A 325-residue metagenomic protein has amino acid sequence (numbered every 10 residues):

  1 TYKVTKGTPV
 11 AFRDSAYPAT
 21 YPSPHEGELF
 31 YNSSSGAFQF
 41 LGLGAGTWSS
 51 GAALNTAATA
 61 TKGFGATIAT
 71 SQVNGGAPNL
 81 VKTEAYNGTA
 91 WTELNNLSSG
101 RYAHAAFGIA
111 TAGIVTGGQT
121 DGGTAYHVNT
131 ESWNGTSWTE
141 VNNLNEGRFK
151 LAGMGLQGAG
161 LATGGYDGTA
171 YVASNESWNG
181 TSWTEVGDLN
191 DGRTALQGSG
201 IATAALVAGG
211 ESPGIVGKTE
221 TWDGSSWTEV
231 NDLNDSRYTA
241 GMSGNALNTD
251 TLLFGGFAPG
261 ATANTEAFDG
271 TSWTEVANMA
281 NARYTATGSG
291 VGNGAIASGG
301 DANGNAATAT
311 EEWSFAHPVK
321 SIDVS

Functional and structural regions predicted by a protein language model:
T1-S325: Polar, enzyme-active/binding microenvironments
